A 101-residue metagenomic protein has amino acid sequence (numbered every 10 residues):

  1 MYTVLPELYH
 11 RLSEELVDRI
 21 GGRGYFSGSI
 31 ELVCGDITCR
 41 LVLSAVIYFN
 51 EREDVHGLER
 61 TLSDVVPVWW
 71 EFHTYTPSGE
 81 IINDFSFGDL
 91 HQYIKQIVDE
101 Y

Functional and structural regions predicted by a protein language model:
Y2-S29, Y48, R52-Y101: Acidic, low-complexity intrinsically disordered segments
L32-R40, S78: Glycine-centered tight beta-turn/hairpin loop motif at sheet-sheet or coil-to-beta transitions
C39-A45, F49: Mature extracytoplasmic domains of secretory-pathway proteins
